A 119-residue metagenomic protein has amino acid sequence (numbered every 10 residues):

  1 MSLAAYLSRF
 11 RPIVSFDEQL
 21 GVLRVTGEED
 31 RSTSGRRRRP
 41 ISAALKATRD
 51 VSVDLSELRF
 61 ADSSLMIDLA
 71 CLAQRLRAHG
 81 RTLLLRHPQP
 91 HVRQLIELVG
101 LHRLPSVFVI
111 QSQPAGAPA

Functional and structural regions predicted by a protein language model:
M1-A61, A70-A119: STAS-like cytosolic regulatory interaction modules
